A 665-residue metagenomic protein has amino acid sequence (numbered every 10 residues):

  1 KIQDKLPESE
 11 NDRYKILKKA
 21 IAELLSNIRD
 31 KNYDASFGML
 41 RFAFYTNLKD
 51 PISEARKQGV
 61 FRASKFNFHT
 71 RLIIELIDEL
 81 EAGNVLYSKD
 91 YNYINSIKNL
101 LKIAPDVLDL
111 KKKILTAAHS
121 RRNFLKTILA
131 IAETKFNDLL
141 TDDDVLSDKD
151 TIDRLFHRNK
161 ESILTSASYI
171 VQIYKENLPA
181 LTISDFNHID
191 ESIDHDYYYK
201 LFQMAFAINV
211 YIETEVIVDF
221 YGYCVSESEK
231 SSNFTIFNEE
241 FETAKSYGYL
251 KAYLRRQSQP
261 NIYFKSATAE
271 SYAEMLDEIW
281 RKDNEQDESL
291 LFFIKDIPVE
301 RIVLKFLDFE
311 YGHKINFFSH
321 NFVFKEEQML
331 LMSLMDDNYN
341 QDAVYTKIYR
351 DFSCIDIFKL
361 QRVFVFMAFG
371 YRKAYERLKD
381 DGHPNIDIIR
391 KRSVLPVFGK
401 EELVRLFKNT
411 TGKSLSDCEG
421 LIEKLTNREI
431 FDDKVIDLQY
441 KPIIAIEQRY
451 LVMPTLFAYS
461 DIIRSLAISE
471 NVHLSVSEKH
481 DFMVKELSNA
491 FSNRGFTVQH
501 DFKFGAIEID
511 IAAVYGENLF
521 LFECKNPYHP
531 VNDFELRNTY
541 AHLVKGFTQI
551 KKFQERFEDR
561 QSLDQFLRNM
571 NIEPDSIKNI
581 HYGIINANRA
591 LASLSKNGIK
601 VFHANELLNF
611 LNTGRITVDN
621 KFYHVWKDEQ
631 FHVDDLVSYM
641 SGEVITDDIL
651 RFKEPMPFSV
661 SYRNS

Functional and structural regions predicted by a protein language model:
K1, N526-N586: Catalytic cores of nucleic-acid endonucleases
K1-S477, Q561-G583, R589-S665: Acidic, metal-dependent phosphodiester-chemistry machinery of nucleic-acid enzymes
I463-D501: Acidic-basic catalytic patches of nuclease active cores, encompassing PD-(D/E)XK and other metal-cofactor nuclease
H480, F504-G505, L543-G546: Active-site-proximal structural scaffolding
T497-G516: Active-site metal-binding core of divalent-cation-utilizing nuclease and nuclease-like domains
Q499, F520, H581-G583: A structural signal for isolated positions on well-ordered beta-strands in alpha/beta enzyme cores
A506-E508, H529-V531, A590-A592: Flexible loop/turn segments at secondary-structure boundaries
A513-V531: Active-site beta-strand-loop-beta-strand hairpin of nuclease catalytic cores that positions key catalytic residues
